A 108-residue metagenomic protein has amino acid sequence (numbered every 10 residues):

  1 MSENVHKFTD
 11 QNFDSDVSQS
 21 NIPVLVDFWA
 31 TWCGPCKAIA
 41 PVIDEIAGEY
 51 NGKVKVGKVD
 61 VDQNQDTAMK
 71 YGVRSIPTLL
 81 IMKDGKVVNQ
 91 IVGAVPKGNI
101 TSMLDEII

Functional and structural regions predicted by a protein language model:
M1-L25, A30-K55, Q63-T78, K83-I108: Proteins that catalyze or organize thiol-disulfide redox chemistry and the adjacent proteostasis machinery handling
K58: Conserved residues in the N-terminal Rossmann fold of short-chain dehydrogenase/reductase
